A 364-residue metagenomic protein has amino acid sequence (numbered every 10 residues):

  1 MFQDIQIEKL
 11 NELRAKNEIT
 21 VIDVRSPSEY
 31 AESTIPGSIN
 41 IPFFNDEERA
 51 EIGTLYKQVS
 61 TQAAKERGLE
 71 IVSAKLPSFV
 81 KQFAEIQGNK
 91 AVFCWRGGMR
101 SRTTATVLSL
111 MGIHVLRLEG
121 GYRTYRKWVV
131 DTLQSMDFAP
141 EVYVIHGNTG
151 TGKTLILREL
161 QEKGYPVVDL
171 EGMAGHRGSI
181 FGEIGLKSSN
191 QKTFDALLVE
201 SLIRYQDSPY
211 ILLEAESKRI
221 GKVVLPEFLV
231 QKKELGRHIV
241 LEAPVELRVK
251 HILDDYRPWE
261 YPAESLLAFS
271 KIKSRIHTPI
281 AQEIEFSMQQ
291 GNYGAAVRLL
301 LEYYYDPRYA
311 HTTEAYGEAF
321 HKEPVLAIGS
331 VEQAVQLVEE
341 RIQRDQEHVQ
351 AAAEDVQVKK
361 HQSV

Functional and structural regions predicted by a protein language model:
M1-P36, A64, V130-D137, Y143-H146 (+1 more regions): Flexible, polar/low-complexity N-terminal or interdomain linker segments that lie immediately upstream of folded
A15-A84: Positively charged, proline/Ser/Thr-rich regional signature most characteristic of the Rhodanese/CDC25-like
E66-E119: Catalytic cysteine-centered active loop of the rhodanese-like fold, especially the PTP/DSP P-loop
A105-V107, L155-P166: A conserved segment at the C-terminal end of the G1
I113-K127, D169-A174: A short glycine-rich beta-strand->turn/loop micro-motif centered on a GG-aromatic cluster
E141-Q161: Glycine-rich phosphate-binding P-loop
V167-Q231: Conserved nucleotide-sensing/catalytic segment adjacent to the nucleotide-binding pocket in NTP-handling enzymes
K232-R237, E242-V364: Conserved NTP phosphate-binding and transfer environment spanning the P-loop NTPase/kinase superfamily
